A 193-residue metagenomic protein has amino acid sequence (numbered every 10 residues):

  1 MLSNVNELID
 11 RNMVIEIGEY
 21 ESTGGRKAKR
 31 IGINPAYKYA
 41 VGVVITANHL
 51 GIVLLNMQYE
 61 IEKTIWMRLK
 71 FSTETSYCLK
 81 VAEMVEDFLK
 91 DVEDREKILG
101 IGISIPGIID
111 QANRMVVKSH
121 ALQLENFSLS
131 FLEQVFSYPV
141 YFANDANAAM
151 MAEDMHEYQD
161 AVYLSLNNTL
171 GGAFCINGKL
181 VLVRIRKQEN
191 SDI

Functional and structural regions predicted by a protein language model:
M1-P35: N-terminal helix-turn-helix DNA-binding module of bacterial transcription factors
L8, Y59-K63, I109-D110: Short, basic/glycine-rich phosphate-binding loops at helix/coil junctions that contact nucleotide phosphates
R11, Q58, A112-N113, N177: Residue-level recognition of short loop/turn positions
K27-T64, A161-L180: Gly/Thr-rich phosphate-binding beta-strand-loop-beta motif of the actin/hexokinase/Hsp70
V44-T75, V116, I185-N190: Short glycine-rich, Thr/Ser-proximal phosphate-binding strand/loop in the N-terminal lobe of ATP-dependent enzymes
V53, D110-K118, G172-C175, L182-R184: Amphipathic coiled-coil signal-relay and dimerization helices
I65-D160: Glycine-rich phosphate-binding loop and adjoining helix at the ATP-binding site of ATP-dependent phosphoryl-transfer
S130, Y138-I193: Glycine/GP-enriched mid-protein hinge/lid loop-to-helix segment characteristic of carbohydrate kinases
